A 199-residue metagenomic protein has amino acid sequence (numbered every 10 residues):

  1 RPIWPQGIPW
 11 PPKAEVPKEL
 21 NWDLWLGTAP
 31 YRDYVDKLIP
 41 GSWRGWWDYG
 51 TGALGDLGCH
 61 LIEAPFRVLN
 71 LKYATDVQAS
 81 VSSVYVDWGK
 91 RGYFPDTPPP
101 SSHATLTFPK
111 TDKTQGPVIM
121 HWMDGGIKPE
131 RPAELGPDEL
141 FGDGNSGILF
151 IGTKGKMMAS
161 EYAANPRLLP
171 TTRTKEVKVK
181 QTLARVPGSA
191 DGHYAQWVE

Functional and structural regions predicted by a protein language model:
R1-T51, G55-E199: Contiguous beta-strand/loop segments that form the cofactor/metal-binding neighborhood of enzyme cores
